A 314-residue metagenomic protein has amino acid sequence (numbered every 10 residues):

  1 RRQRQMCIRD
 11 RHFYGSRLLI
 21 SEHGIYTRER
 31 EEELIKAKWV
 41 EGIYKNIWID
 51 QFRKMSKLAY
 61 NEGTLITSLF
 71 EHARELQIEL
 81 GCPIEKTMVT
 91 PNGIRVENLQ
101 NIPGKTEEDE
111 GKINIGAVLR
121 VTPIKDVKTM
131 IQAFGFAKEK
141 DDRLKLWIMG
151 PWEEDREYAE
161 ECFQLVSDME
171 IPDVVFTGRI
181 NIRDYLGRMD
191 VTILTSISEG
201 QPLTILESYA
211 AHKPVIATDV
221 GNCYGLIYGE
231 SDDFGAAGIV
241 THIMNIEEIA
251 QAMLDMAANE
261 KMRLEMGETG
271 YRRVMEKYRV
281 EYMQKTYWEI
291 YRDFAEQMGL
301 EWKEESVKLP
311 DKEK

Functional and structural regions predicted by a protein language model:
Q3-I8: Short, small-residue-biased leader/transition segments that mark boundaries at the very start of proteins
Y26, I43-I66: Membrane-proximal helix-turn-helix segments that form the acceptor-binding/catalytic region of lipid-linked
H72, G93: Carbohydrate-associated surface elements
V118, K145-E160, F176: Glycosyltransferase donor-sugar binding loop
A159-R179: Nucleotide-activated donor-binding/catalytic signature segment of Leloir-type glycosyltransferases, i.e., the conserved
I197: Aromatic "clamp/platform" in nucleotide-sugar-dependent glycosyltransferases that forms part of the donor/acceptor
P214-A217, G221-I227: Short hydrophobic beta-strand element within catalytic cores of glycosyltransferases and related nucleotide-activated
Y228-I246, D255-E260: Conserved acidic donor-binding segment of nucleotide-sugar-dependent glycosyltransferases
